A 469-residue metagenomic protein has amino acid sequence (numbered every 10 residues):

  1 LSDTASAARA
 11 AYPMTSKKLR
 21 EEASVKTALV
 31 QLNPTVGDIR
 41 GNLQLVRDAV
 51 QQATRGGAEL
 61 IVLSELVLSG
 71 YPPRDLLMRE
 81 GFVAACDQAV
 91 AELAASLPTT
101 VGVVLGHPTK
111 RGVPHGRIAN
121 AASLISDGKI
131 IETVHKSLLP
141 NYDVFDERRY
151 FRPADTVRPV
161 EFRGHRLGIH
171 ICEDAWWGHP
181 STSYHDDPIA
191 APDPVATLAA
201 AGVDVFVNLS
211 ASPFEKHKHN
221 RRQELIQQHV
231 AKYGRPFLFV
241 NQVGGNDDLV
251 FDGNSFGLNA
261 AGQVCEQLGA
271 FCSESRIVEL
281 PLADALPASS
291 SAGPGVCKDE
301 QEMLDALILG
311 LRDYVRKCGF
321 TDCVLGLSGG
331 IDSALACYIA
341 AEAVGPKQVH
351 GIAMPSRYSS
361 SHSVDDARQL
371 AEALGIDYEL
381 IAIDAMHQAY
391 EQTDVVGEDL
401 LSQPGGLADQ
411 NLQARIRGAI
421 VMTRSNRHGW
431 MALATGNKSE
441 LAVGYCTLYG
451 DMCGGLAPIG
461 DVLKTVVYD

Functional and structural regions predicted by a protein language model:
S2-G326, I339-A343, A353, Y378: Enzyme catalytic cores with a strong preference for nitrogen-chemistry domains
C86, H219, V230, D248-F251 (+13 more regions): Active-site-proximal structural scaffolding
K136-L139, F145-F151, D155-V157, R163-G164 (+3 more regions): Active-site adenylate/phosphate-handling loop in enzymes that bind or generate adenylated species
N208-L209, L286-S290, G345-H350, A367 (+3 more regions): Short acidic (Asp/Glu) and glycine-rich catalytic loops that position anionic groups and cofactors
A231-K232, Y338-V344, T423-H428, L448: Alpha-helix C-terminal capping segments
Q263, D332, M386: Conserved Rossmann-like nucleotide-cofactor binding loop
C272-E279, Q348-A353, R357-A408, A414 (+1 more regions): A conserved beta-strand->alpha-helix junction
T321-L327, I331-R368: ATP-dependent adenylation/pyrophosphate-handling site
